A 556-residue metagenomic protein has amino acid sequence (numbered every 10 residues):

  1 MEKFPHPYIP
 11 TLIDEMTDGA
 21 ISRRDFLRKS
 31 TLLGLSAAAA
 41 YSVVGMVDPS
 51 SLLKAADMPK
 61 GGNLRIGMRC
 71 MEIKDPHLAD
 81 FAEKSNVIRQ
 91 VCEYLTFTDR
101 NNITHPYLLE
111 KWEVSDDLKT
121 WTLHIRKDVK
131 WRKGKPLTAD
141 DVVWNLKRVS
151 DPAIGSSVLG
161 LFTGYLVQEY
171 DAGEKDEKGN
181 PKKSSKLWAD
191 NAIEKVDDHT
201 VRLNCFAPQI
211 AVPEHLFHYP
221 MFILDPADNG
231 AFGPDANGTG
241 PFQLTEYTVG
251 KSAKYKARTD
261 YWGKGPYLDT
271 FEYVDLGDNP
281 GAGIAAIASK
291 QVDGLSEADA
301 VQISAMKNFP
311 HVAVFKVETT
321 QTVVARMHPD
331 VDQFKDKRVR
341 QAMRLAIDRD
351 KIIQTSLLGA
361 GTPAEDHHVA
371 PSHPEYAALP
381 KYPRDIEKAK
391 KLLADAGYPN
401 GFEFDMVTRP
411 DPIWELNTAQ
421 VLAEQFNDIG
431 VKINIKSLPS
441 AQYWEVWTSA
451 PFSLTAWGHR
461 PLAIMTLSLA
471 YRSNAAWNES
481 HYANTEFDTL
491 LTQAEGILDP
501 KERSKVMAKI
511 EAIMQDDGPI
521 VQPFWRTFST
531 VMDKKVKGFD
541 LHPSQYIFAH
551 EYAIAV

Functional and structural regions predicted by a protein language model:
M1-D25, D48-S50: N-terminal secretory signal peptides
I66, G134, I287, E297 (+4 more regions): Periplasmic binding protein-like
G67-D116, K147, D235-G238: N-terminal lobe/hinge region of extracytoplasmic solute-binding protein
D99-I103, G173-E194, D198-T200, N204-E272 (+3 more regions): Gly/Pro-rich hinge or "lid" segments in bacterial periplasmic/extracellular proteins
N191-E194, D428-Y443, T466-K534, V556: Extracytoplasmic/peripheral linker and loop segments enriched in polar/acidic and small residues with frequent Thr/Pro
T245-K256, E272-V331, A441, P451: Extracellular/periplasmic solute-recognition and catalytic clefts
T362-D395, P410-E415: Structural transition elements
T530-V556: Long beta-strand-rich cores associated with HINT superfamily self-processing modules
